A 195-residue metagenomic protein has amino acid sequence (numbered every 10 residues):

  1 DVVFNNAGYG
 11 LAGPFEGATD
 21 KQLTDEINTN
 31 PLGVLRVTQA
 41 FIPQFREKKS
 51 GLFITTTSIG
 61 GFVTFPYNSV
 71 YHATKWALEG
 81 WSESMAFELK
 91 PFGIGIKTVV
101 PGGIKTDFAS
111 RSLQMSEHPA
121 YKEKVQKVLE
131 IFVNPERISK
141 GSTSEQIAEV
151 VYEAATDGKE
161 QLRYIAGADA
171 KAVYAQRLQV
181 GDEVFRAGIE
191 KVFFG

Functional and structural regions predicted by a protein language model:
N6-L11: Conserved NAD(P)H cofactor-binding loop of Rossmann-fold oxidoreductase domains
P14-F15, Q22-T24: Substrate-binding pocket helix/loop in short-chain dehydrogenase/reductase
E16, V63-S69: Active-site loop immediately N-terminal to the catalytic Tyr-X3-Lys motif of short-chain dehydrogenase/reductase
T38, T74: Active-site helix of classical SDR
S58: Residue(s) in the substrate-gating loop at a strand-loop-helix junction that position the organic substrate next
V63, S84-G95: Active-site-adjacent segment of SDR/Rossmann-fold oxidoreductases
P91-Q161: SDR active-site lid
